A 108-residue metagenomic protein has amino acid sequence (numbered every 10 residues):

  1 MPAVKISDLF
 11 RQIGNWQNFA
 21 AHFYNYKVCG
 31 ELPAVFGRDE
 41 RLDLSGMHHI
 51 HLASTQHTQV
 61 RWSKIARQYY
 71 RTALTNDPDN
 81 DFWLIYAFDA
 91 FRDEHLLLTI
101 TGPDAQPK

Functional and structural regions predicted by a protein language model:
M1-F82, D89-K108: Basic, Lys/Arg-enriched alpha-helical interface segments
